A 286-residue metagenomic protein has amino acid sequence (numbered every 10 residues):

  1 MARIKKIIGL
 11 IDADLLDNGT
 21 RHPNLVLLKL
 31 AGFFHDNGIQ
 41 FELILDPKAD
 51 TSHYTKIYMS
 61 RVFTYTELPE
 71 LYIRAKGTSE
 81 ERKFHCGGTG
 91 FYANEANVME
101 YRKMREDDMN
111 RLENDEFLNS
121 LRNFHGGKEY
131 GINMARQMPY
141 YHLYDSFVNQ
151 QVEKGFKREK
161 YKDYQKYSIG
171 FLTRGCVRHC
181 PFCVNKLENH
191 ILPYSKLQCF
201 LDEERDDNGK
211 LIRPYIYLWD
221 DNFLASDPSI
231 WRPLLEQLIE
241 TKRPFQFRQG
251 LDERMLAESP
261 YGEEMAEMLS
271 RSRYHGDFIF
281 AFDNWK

Functional and structural regions predicted by a protein language model:
M1-A96, E100: A short, structured N-terminal alpha-helical element that caps or precedes a catalytic domain
M1-K5, K48-T55, G77-E80, D163 (+3 more regions): Flexible, charged surface loops at secondary-structure boundaries
L10, L201-K286: Conserved SAM/AdoMet-binding glycine-rich loop
D14-L16, V62-T66, G90-A93, G175-R178 (+4 more regions): Short, solvent-exposed loop/turn segments at secondary-structure junctions
T20-K29, K162-D206: Canonical Radical SAM [4Fe-4S] cluster-binding loop centered on the CxxxCxxC motif and its immediate flanking residues
H53-Y58, P181, P214-I216, G276: Conserved acidic residues
S79-L172, R178-V184: Catalytic core of nucleotide-activated saccharide and alditol-phosphate transferases
